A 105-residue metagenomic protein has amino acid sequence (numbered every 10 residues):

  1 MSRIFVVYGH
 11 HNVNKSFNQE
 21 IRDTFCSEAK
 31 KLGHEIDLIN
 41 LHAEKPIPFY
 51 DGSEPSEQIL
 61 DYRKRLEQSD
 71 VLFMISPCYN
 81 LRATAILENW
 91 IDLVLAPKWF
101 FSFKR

Functional and structural regions predicted by a protein language model:
M1-F5, R65-Q68: Secondary-structure boundary/capping motif
S2-H34: N-terminal beta1-alpha1 ligand-phosphate binding loop
N12, A43-E44, Y79: Short, solvent-exposed loop/turn segments at secondary-structure junctions
K15, I47-P48, L81-A83: Short catalytic/ligand-binding loop motif for oxyanion handling, primarily in non-cytosolic enzymes, centered on
G33-I36, K98: Secondary-structure boundary/capping signal
D37-I39, M74-I75: Short beta-strand segments at enzyme active-site cores
L38-Q58: N-terminal beta-loop-helix "entrance" segment that forms/cooperates in small-molecule cofactor or anionic ligand
E54-R105: Helix-loop-strand module that forms the ligand-binding subsite of alpha/beta enzymes
